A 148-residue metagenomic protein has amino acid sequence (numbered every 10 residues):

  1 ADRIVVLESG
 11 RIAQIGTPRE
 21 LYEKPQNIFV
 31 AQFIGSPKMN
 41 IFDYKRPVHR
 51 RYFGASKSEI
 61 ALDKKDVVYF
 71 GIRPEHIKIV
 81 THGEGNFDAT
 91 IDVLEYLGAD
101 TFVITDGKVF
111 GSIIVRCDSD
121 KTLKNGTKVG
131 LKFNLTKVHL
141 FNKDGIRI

Functional and structural regions predicted by a protein language model:
R3, I15-G16, K24: Short, glycine/charged-rich "phosphate-handling" switch motifs in NTP-dependent and phosphotransfer domains
V6, V68-I72, N125-L135: A short, hydrophobic beta-strand micro-motif
Q26-T90, I104-L123: ATPase nucleotide-binding modules
H49-R51, H82, L94-T101, L140-K143: Short, conserved beta-turn/loop elements at beta-strand boundaries and strand-helix junctions
I77-V80, T136-I146: Short, Lys/Arg- and Gly-enriched loop/turn segments at beta-strand edges
